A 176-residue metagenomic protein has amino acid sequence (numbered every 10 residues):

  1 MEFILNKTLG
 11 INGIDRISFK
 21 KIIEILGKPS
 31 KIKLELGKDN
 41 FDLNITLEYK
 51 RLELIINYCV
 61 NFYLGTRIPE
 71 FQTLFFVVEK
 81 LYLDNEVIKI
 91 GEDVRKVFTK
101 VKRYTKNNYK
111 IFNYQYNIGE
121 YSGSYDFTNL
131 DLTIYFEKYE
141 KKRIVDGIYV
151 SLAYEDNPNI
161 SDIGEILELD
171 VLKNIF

Functional and structural regions predicted by a protein language model:
M1-F176: Short helix/turn-capping signatures at newly exposed starts of structured segments
